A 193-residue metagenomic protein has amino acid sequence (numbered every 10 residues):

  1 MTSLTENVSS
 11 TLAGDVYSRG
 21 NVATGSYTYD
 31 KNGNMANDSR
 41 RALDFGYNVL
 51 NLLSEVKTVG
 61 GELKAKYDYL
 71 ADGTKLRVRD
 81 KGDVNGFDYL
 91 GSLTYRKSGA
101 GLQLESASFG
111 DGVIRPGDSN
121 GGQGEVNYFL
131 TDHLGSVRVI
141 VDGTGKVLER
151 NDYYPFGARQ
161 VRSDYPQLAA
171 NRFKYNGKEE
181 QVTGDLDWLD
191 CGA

Functional and structural regions predicted by a protein language model:
M1-V126, R162-K174: Acidic/glycine-rich beta-solenoid
T5-V8, G157, A193: Short, small-residue-rich loop/turn micro-motifs
Y27, G192-A193: Active-site and channel-lining beta-strand-loop segments that bind or position nucleotide-derived/phosphorylated
D118-D190: A motif-centric feature for acidic-aromatic and gly/ser/thr-rich catalytic loops and repeats
